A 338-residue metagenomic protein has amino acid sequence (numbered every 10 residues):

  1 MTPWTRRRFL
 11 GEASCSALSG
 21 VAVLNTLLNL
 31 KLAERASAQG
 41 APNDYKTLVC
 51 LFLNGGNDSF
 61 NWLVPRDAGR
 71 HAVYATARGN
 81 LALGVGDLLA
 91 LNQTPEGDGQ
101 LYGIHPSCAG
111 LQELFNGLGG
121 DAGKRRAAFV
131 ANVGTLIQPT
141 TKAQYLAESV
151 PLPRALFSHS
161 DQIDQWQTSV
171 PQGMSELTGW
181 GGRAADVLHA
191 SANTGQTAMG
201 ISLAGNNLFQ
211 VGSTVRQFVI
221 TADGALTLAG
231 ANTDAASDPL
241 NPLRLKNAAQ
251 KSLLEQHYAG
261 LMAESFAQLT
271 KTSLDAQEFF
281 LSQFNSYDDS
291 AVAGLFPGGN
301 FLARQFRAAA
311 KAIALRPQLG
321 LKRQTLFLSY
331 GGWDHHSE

Functional and structural regions predicted by a protein language model:
M1-E338: Feature for exported/extracytoplasmic and membrane-associated proteins, marking the mature portion
